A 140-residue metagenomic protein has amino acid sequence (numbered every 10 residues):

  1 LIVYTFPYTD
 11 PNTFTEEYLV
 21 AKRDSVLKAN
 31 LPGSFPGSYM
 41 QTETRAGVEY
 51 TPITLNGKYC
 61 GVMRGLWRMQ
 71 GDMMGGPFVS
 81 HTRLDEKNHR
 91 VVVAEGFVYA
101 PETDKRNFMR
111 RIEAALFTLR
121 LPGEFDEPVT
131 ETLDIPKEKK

Functional and structural regions predicted by a protein language model:
L1-V93, A100: Conserved polar/disulfide-associated segments of primarily extracytoplasmic proteins
H89-K140: Surface-exposed amphipathic alpha-helical segments
